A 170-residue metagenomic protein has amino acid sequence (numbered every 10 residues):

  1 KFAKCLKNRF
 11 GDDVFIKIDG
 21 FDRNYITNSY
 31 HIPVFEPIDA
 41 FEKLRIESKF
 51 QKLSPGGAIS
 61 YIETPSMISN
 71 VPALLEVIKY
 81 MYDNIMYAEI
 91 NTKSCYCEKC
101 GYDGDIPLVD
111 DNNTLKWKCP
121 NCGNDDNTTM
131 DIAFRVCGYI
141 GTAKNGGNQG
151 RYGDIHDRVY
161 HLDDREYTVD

Functional and structural regions predicted by a protein language model:
K1-D170: Long, C-terminal-biased catalytic regions of enzyme "large/alpha" subunits
